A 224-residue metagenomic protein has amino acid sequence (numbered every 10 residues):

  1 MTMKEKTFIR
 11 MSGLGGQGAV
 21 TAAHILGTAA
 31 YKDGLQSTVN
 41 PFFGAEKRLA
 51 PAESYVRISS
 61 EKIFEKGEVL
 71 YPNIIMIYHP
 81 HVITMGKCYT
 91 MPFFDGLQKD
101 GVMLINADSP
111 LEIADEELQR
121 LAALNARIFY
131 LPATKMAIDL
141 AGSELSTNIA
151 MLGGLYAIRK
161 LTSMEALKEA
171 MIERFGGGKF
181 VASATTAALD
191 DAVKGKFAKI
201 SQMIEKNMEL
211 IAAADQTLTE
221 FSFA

Functional and structural regions predicted by a protein language model:
M1-A224: Active-site cofactor/cluster-binding pocket
